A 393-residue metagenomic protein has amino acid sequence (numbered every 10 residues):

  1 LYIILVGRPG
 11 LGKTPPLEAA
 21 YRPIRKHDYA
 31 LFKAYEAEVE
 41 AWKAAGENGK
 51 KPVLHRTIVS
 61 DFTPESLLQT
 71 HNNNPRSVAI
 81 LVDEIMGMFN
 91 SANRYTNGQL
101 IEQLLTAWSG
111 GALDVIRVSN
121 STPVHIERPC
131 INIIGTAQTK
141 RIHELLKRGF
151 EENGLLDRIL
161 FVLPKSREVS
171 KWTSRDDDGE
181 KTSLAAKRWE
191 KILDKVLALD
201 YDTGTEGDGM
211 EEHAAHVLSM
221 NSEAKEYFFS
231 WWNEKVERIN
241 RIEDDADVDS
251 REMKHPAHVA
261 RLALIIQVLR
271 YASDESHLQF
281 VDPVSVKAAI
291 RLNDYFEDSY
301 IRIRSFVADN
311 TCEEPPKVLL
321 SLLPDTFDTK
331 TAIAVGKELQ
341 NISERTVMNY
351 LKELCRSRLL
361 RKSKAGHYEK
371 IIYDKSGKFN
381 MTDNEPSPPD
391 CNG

Functional and structural regions predicted by a protein language model:
L1-G393: Phosphate-handling catalytic cores of nucleic-acid transaction enzymes
